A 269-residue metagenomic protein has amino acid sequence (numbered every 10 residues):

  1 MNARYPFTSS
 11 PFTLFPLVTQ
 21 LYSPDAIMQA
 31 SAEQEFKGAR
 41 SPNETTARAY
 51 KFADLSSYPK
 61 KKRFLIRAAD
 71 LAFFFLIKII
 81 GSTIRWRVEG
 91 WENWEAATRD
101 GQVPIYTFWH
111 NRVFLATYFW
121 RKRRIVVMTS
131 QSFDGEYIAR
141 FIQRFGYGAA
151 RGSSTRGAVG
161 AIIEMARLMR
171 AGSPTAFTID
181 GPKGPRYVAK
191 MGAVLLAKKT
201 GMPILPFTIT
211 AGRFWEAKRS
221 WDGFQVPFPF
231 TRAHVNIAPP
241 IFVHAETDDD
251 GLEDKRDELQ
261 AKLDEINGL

Functional and structural regions predicted by a protein language model:
M1-V18: Short, low-complexity, charge-dense intrinsically disordered segments
S23-K78, V159-L269: Non-catalytic C-terminal accessory region of glycerolipid acyltransferases and related lyso-lipid remodeling enzymes
A68-E89, V126-R170: Membrane-interfacial amphipathic helices and adjacent loop/beta segments that form the lipid-substrate binding surface
K78-V103, H110-L115: A short, well-structured juxtamembrane/interface segment
T83, R124, R232-H234: A residue-level signal for beta-strand positions that form part of recognition/binding surfaces within mature
W94-E95, A139, A193-V194: Short amphipathic alpha-helical segments and helix-helix/interface helices
Q102-R156, T200, W215-A217: Catalytic core of membrane glycerolipid acyltransferases/transacylases, capturing the structured, soluble-facing
